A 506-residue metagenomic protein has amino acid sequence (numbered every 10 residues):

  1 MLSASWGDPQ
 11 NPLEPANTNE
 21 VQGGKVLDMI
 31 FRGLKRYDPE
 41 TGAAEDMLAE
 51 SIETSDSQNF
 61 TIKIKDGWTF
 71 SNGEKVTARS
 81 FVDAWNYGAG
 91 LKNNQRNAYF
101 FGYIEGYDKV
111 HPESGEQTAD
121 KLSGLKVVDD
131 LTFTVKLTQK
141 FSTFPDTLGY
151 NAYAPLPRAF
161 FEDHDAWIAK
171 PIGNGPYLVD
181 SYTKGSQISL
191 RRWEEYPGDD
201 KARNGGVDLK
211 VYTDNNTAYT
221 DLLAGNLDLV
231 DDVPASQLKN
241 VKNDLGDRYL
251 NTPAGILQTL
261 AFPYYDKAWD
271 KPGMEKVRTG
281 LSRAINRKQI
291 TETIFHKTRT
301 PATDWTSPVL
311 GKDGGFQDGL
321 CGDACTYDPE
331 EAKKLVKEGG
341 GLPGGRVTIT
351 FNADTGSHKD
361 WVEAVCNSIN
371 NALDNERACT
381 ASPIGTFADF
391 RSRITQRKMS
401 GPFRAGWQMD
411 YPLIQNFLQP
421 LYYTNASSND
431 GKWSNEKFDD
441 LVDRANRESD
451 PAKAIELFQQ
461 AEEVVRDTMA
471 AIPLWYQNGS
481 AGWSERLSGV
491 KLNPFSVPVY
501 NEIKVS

Functional and structural regions predicted by a protein language model:
S5-D56, I172: N-terminal lobe/hinge region of extracytoplasmic solute-binding protein
E53, K126, T291, N375-K398 (+2 more regions): Extracytoplasmic/peripheral linker and loop segments enriched in polar/acidic and small residues with frequent Thr/Pro
E53, K63, S80, Y87-R158: Surface-exposed binding/hinge segments that line and control ligand-binding clefts or catalytic entry sites
V76-N86, D130-K136, G175-P176, R203-G206 (+5 more regions): Alpha-helical secondary-structure segments
K136-A202, G206: Gly/Pro-rich hinge or "lid" segments in bacterial periplasmic/extracellular proteins
F160-I168, E194-N240, G255: Ligand-site clamp/hinge motif
T300-E338, D354-D360: Structural transition elements
A481-S506: Long beta-strand-rich cores associated with HINT superfamily self-processing modules
